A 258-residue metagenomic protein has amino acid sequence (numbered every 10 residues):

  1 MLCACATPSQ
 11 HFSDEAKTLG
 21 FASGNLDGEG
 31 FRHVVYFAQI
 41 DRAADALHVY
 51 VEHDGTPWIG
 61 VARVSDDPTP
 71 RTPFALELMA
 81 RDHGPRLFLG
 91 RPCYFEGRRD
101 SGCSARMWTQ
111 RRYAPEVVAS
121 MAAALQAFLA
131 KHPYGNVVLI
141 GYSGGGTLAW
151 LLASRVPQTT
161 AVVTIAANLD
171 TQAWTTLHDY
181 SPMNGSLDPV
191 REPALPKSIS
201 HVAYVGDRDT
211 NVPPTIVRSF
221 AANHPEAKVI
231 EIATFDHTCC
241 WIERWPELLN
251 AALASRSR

Functional and structural regions predicted by a protein language model:
S9-I40: N-terminal cap/lid segment of alpha/beta-hydrolase-fold proteins
R32, Q39-G97: Short, surface-exposed "cap/lid" segments of acyl-processing enzymes
C103-K131: Alpha/beta-hydrolase active-site loop
Y134-P182: Primarily recognizes the serine-hydrolase "nucleophile elbow" in alpha/beta-hydrolase and SGNH/GDSL folds
A167-C239: The feature captures the conserved acid-bearing segment of alpha/beta-hydrolase catalytic domains
C240-L253: Post-His helix in hydrolase/transferase enzymes
